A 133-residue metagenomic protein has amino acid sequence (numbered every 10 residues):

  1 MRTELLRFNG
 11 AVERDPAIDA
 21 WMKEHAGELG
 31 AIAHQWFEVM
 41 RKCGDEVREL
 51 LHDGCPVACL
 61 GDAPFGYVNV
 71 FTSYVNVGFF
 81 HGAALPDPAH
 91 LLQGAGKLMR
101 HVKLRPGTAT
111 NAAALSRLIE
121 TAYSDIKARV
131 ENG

Functional and structural regions predicted by a protein language model:
M1-G133: Charge-dense, helix-prone N-terminal extensions
